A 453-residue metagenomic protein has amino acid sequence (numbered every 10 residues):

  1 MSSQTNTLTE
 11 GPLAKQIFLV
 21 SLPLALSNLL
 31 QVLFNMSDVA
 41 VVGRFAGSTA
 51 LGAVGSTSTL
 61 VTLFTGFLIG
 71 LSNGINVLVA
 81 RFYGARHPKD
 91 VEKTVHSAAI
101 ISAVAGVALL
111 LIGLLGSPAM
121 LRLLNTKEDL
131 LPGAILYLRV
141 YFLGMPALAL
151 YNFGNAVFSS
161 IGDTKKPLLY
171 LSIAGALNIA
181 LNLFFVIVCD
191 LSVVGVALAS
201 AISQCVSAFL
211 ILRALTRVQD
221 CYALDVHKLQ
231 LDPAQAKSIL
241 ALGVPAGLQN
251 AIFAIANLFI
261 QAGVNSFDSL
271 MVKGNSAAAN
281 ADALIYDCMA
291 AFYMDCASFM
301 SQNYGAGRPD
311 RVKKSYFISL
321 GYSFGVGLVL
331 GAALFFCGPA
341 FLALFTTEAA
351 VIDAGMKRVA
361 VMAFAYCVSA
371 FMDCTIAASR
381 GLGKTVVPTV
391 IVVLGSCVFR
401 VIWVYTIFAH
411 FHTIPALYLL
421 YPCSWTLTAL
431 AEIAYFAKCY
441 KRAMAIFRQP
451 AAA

Functional and structural regions predicted by a protein language model:
M1-S21, V79-P146, V188-V244, M300-A365 (+1 more regions): Short alpha-helical transmembrane segments in multi-pass integral membrane proteins
L8-F45, T59-G74, L78, A103-L110 (+5 more regions): N-terminal transmembrane alpha-helices
L19-D38, V140, Y151, A174 (+4 more regions): Transmembrane helical elements of multi-pass membrane transporters/channels
L33-G52, L121-E128, F184-L191, A251-L284 (+3 more regions): Helix-terminus/linker motif at the lipid-water interface of multi-pass membrane proteins
V42-T62, D129-G133, V193-V194, Q235-L242 (+5 more regions): Interfacial/gating helices of multi-pass transporter permease domains
L51-L111, L148-P167, Q261, G274-G338 (+1 more regions): Small-residue-rich hydrophobic transmembrane alpha-helices
L63-G66, N178-N182, A208-L212, L284-D287 (+3 more regions): Hydrophobic transmembrane alpha-helices of multi-pass small-molecule transporters
S72, Y141-S159, P167-G175, V196-I211 (+4 more regions): Short runs within selected transmembrane alpha-helices of multi-pass transporters and secretion channels
